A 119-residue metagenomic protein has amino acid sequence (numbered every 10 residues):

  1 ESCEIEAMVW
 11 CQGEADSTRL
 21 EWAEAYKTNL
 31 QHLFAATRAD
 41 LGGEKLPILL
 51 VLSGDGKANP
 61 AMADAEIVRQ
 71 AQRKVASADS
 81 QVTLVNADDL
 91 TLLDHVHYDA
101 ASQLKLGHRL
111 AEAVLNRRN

Functional and structural regions predicted by a protein language model:
E1-N119: Cell-envelope and extracellular/periplasmic
